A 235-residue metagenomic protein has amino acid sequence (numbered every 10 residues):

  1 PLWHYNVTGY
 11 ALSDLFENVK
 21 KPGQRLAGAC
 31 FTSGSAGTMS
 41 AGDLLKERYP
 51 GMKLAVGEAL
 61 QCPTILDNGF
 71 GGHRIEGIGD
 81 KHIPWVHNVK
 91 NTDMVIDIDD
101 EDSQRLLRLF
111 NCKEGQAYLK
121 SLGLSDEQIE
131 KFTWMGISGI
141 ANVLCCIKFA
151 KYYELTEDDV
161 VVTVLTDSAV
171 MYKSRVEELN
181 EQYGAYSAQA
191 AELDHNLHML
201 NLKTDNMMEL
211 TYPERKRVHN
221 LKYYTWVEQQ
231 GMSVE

Functional and structural regions predicted by a protein language model:
P1-S35, S40-A41, D102-F132: Active-site/ligand-binding-proximal alpha/beta "capping" segment
P22-A27, M52, T92, D158: Local beta-strand N-terminus motif with an aromatic residue
C30-G42, T64-I65, I137-C146: Short glycine/serine/threonine-rich phosphate/pyrophosphate-binding segments that cradle anionic phosphate groups
F31-T32, V56-E58, V162-T166: Short beta-strand segments
L45-W134, R175-E235: Active-site/ligand-binding loops adjacent to catalytic centers
E47-A55, K151-V160: Phosphate-handling active-site elements
D159-S174: ATP/nucleoside-binding phosphotransfer catalytic cores, i.e., glycine-rich phosphate-binding loops
